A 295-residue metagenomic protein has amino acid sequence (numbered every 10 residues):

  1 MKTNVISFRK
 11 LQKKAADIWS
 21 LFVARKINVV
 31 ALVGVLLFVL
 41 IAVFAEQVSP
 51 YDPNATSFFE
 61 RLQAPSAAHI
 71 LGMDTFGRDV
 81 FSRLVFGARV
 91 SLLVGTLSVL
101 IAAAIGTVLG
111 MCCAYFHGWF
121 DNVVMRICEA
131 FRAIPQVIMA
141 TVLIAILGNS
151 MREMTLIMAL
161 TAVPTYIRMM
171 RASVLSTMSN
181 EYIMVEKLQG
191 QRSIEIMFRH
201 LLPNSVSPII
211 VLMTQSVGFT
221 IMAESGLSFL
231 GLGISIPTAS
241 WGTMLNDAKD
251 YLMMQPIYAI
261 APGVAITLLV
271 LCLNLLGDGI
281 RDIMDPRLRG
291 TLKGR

Functional and structural regions predicted by a protein language model:
M1-T107, M111, G118-N122, A133 (+3 more regions): Gly/Trp-centered helix-boundary motif
L21-F22, R61, L84-G87, S91 (+11 more regions): Amphipathic alpha-helical segments that mediate coupling or scaffolding at interfaces
A31, I138, M154-M158, M184 (+2 more regions): Hydrophobic/aromatic positions within or immediately flanking transmembrane alpha-helices of multi-pass small-molecule
F38, M111, A140-A145, M154 (+5 more regions): Transmembrane alpha-helix boundary and packing residues in multipass membrane permease domains and related
I70, D74, V80, A104-G106 (+3 more regions): Generic hydrophobic transmembrane alpha-helix motif, especially the helices
R78-L93, L97, H117-M125, M178-S179 (+1 more regions): Amphipathic cytosolic juxtamembrane alpha-helices at the membrane-cytosol interface of multi-pass membrane transporters
R89, F131, P135, I144-G148 (+9 more regions): Residue-level hotspots within pore-lining transmembrane alpha-helices of multi-pass secondary transporters
I144-I146, M158, S173-V174, F219-A265 (+1 more regions): Glycine-rich helix-loop "coupling/hinge" segments at transmembrane-helix boundaries in multipass transporters
